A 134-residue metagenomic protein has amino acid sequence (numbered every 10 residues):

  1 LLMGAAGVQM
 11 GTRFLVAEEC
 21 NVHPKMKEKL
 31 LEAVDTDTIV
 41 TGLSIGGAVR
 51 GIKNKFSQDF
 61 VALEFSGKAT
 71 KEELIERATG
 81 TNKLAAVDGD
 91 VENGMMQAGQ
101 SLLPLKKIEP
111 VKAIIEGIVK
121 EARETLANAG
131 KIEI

Functional and structural regions predicted by a protein language model:
L1-I134: Conserved active-site-proximal phosphate/metal-binding subdomains
